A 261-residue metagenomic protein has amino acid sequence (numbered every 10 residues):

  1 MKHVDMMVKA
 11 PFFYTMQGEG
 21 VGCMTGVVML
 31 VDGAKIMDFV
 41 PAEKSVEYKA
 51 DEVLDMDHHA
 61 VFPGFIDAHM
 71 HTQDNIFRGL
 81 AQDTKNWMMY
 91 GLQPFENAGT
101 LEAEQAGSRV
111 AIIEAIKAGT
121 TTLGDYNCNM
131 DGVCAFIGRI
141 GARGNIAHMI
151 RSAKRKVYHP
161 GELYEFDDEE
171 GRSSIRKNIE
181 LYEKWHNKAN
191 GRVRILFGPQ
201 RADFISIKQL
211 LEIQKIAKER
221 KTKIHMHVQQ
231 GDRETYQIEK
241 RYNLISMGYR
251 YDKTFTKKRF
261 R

Functional and structural regions predicted by a protein language model:
M1-Y48, H59: N-terminal metal-binding scaffold of metallo-dependent hydrolase/deaminase domains
H3-K9, V46-W87, R109-K117: Replace "His-x-His-based motif
P11, M29, A34, H58 (+5 more regions): Divalent metal-coordination and catalytic microenvironments
T15-M16, P63, Q73-N75, D131 (+1 more regions): Conserved protein kinase catalytic core
G26-V28, E52, I195: Extracytoplasmic/periplasmic beta-strand context in beta-sandwich domains, especially the cupredoxin/COX2 CuA-binding
P41, M70-T72, C128, Q230: Short, glycine/acidic-enriched loop or turn micro-motifs at the edges of active sites
G79-R143, S174-N190: Alpha-helical scaffold segments that flank or form the walls of functional sites
A135-F260: Metal-coordinating catalytic core of metallo-dependent amide/deamination hydrolases
